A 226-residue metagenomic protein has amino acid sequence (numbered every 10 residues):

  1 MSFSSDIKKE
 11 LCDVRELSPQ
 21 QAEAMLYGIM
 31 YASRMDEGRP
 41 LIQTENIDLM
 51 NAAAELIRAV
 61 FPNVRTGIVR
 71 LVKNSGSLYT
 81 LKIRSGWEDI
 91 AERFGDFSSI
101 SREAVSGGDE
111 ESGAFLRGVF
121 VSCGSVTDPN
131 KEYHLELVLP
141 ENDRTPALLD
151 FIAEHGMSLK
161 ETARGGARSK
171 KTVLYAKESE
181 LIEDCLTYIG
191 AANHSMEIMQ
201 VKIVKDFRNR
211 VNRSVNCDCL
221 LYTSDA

Functional and structural regions predicted by a protein language model:
M1-R39, I47-D48: N-terminal, positively charged regions that mediate nucleic acid binding
T44-E45, N51, E55-M199: DNA-contacting interfaces and partner/effector-binding or oligomerization modules in DNA-centric proteins
C217-L221: Residue(s) in the substrate-gating loop at a strand-loop-helix junction that position the organic substrate next
Y222-A226: Conserved small/polar residues in nucleotide/adenosyl-binding loops
